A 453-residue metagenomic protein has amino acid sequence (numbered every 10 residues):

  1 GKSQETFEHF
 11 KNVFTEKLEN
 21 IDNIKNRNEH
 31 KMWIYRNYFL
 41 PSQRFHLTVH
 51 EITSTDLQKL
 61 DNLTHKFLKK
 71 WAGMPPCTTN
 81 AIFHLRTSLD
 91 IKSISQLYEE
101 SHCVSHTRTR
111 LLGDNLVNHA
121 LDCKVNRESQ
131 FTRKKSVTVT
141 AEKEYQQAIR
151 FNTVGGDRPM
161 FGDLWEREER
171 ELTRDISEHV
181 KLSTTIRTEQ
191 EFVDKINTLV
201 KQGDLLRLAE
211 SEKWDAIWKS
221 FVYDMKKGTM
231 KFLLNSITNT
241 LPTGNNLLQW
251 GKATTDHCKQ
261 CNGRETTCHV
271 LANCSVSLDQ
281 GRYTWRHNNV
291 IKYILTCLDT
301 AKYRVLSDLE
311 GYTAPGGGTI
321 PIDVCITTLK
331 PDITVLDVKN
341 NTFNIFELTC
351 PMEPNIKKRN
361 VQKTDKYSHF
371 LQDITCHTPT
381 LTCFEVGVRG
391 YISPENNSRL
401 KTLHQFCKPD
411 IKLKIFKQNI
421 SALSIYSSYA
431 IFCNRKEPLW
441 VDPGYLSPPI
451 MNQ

Functional and structural regions predicted by a protein language model:
G1-I52, T107-R108, N115: Basic, alpha-helical interaction scaffolds
K2-E5, E353-T364, P394-E395: Active-site-adjacent loop/helix micro-motif of nuclease/hydrolase catalytic cores
F39, T64-F67, D90, L233 (+7 more regions): Mobile genetic element proteins and their domesticated derivatives, centered on retroelements and DNA transposons
D56, L60, T64, A72-N246 (+4 more regions): Extended C-terminal regions of large enzymes
L248-T254, C297-E347, V361: Active-site metal-binding core of divalent-cation-utilizing nuclease and nuclease-like domains
Q249-L295, F343: Short Cys/His-based metal-binding microdomains
I294, P331-D337, N341-P354, D365-D373 (+1 more regions): Conserved catalytic cores of phosphodiester-cleaving nucleases, focusing on short active-site segments
P379-Q453: Domain-level recognition of nuclease-like catalytic cores that cleave nucleotide substrates
